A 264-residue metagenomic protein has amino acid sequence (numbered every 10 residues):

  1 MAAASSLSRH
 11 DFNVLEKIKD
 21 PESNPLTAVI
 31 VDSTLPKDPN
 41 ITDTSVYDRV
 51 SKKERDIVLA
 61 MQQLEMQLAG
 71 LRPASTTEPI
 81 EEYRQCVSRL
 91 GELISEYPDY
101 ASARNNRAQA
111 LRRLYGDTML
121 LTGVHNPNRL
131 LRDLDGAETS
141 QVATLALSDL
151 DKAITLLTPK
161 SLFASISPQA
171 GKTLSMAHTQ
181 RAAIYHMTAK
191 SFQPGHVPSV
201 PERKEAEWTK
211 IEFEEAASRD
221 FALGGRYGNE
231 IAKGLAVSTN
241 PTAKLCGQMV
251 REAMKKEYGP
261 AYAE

Functional and structural regions predicted by a protein language model:
M1-L147, D151-T158, L162, K244-E264: N-terminal alpha-helical interaction modules that lie
D99-Y100, L157, I166, T173 (+2 more regions): Short helix-capping/linker turns of helical repeat alpha-solenoids
L120, P194, K233-L235, L245: Intrinsically disordered, low-complexity regions enriched in proline, serine, glycine and charged residues
L147-I154, W208-K233, V237-N240, V250-E257: TPR/TPR-like (Sel1-like) alpha-helical repeat modules
K190-I211: Active-site-adjacent loop and "lid" segments of alpha/beta metabolic enzymes
